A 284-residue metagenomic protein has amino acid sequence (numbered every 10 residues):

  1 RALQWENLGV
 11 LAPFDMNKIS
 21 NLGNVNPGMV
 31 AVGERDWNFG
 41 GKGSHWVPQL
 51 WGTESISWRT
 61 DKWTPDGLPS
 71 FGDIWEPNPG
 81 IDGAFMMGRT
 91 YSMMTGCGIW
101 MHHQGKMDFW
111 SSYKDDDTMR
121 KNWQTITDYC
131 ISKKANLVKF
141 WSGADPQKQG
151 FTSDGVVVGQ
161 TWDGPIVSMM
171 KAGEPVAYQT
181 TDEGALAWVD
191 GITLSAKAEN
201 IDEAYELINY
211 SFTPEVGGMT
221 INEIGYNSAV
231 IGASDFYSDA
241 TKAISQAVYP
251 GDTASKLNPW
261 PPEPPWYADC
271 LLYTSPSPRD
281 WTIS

Functional and structural regions predicted by a protein language model:
R1-G150: Extracytoplasmic ligand-binding site segments that recognize negatively charged/polar headgroups
A2, Q147-G150, I166, A204 (+1 more regions): Short, hydrophobic alpha-helical packing/hinge segments within bilobed ligand-binding/sensory domains
A2-Q4, Q160-P175: A ligand-binding cleft/hinge motif common to bilobed small-molecule-binding domains
S55-K62, M101-Q104, W188-N200, M219-E223: A bilobed periplasmic-binding-protein/Venus flytrap-type ligand-binding module shared by bacterial periplasmic
T127-K133, A172-T193: Periplasmic-binding protein-like
F140, V157-W162: Paired acidic/hydrophobic, glycine-rich loop segments that form the ligand-binding mouth/hinge of periplasmic-binding
A185-L186, S195-P262: Mature extracytoplasmic/periplasmic domains
Y273-P276, D280-I283: Single conserved hydrophobic/aromatic residue that forms the stacking wall/gate of nucleotide- or nucleobase-binding
